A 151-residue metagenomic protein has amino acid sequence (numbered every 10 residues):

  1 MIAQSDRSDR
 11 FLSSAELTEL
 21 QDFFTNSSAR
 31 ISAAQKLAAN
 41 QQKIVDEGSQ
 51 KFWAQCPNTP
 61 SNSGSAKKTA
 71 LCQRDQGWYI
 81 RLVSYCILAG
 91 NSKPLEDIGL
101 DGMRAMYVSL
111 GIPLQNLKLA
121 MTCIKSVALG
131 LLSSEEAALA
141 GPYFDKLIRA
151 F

Functional and structural regions predicted by a protein language model:
M1-K118, T122, L129-F151: Core of compact, soluble alpha-helical bundle domains
